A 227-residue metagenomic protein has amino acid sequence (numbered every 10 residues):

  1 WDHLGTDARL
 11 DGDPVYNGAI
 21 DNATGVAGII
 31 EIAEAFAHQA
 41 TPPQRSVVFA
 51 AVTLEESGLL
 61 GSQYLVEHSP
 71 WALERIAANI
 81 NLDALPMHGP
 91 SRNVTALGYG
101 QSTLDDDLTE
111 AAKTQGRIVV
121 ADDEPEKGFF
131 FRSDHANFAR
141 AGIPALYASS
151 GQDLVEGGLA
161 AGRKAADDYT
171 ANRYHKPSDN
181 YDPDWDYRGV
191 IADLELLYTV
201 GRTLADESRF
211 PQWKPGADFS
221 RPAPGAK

Functional and structural regions predicted by a protein language model:
W1-A50: Catalytic-core environment of secreted peptidases
R9, A84-P90, R173-D179: Short acidic (Asp/Glu) and glycine-rich catalytic loops that position anionic groups and cofactors
L10-N22, A51, S91-Y99, D122-G128 (+1 more regions): Second-shell loop/turn segments in exported
A19-A27, E56-L60, G98-S102, F129-R132 (+1 more regions): Soluble non-cytosolic domains of exported or imported proteins
E31-T41, E67-W71, T109, K113-R117 (+3 more regions): Sec-exported extracytoplasmic/periplasmic mature domains
E34, H38, V155-P222: His/Asp/Glu-rich mid-to-C-terminal helical/loop segments that flank catalytic regions of hydrolases
Q44-T53, A78-N81, K214-G216: Beta-strand segments within the central parallel beta-sheet cores of soluble alpha/beta enzyme folds
V52-T170: Metal-dependent peptidase/peptidase-like ectodomains
